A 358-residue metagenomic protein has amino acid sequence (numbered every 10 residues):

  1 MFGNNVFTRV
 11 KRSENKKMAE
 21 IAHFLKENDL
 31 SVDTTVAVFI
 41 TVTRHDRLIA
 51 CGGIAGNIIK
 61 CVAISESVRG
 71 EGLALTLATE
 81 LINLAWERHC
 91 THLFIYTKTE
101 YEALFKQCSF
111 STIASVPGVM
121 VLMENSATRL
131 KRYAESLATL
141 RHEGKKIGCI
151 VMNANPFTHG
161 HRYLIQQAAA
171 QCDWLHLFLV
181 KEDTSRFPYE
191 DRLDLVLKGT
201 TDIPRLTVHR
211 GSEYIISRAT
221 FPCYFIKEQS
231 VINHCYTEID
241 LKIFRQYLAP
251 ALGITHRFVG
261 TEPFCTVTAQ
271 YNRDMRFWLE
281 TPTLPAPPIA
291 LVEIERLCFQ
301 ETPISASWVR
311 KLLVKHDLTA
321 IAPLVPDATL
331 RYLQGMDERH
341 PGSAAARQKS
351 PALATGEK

Functional and structural regions predicted by a protein language model:
M1-V32, T43: Short amphipathic alpha-helix that is part of the acyltransferase structural core
I21-A22, F39-V42, F94-T97: Short, hydrophobic beta-strand segments that form beta-sheet elements in well-ordered domains
S31-T34, S65-S67, N83, R88 (+1 more regions): RNA-binding accessory domains that recognize and position tRNA/RNA substrates
A37, I59, K145: Short coil/loop residues immediately preceding or within conserved phosphate-binding loops of NTP-utilizing enzyme
T41, D46-A63: Conserved beta-strand in the GNAT
V68, G72-E80, G160: Conserved acetyl-CoA pyrophosphate-binding loop and the N-cap/start of the following alpha-helix in GNAT-like
A85-K98: Conserved GNAT acetyl-CoA-binding A-motif
T97-K98, E102-F110, A114-K358: Nucleotidyltransferase catalytic core that binds NTPs
